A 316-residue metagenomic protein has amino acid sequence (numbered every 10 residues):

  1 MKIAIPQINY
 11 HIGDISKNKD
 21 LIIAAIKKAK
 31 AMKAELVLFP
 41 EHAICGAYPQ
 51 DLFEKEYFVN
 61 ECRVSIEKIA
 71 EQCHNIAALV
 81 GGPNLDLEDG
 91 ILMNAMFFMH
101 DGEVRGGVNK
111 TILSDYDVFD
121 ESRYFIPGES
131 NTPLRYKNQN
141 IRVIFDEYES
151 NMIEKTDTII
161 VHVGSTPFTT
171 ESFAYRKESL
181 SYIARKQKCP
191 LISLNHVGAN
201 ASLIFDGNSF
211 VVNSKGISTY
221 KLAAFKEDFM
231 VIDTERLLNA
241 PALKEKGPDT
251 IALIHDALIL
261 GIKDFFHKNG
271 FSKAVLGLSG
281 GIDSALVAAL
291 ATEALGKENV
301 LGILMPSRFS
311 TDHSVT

Functional and structural regions predicted by a protein language model:
M1-G277, A288-L304, H313: Enzyme catalytic cores with a strong preference for nitrogen-chemistry domains
G280-G281: Walker A/P-loop nucleotide-binding motif
S284: Catalytic nucleophile loop
S310: Conserved Walker A/P-loop ATP-binding site and its immediately adjacent core in helicase/helicase-like ATPase domains
T316: Glycine-rich phosphate-binding loops that contact phosphosugars or nucleotide phosphates
